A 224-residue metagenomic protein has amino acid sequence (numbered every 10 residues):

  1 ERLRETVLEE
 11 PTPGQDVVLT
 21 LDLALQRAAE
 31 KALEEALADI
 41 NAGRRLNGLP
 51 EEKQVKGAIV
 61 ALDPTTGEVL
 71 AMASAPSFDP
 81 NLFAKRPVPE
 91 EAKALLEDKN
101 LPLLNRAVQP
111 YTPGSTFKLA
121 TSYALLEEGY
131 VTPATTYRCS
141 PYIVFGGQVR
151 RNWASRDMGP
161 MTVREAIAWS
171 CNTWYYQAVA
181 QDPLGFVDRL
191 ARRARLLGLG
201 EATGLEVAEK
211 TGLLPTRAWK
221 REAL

Functional and structural regions predicted by a protein language model:
E1-G14, L21, E51-E52, G57-T116 (+1 more regions): Beta-lactam-recognizing serine transpeptidase/beta-lactamase-like catalytic domain environment
R27-G57: Beta-lactamase-like hydrolase cores
